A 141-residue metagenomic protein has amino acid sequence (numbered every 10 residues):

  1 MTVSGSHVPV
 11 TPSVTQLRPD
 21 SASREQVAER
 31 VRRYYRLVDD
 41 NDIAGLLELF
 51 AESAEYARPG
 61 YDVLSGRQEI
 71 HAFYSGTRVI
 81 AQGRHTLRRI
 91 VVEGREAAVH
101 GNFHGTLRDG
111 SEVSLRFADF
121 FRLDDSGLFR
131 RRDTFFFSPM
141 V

Functional and structural regions predicted by a protein language model:
T2-A22, Q26, A57, H71-V141: A beta-strand edge to alpha-helix "cap/lid" segment located at domain peripheries
S23-D39: Short, aromatic-enriched amphipathic alpha-helices that serve as compact interaction elements
R30, D40-S53: Short, well-ordered alpha-helical segments enriched in acidic and aromatic residues
R32-Y35, L47, S75: Non-transmembrane alpha-helical segments in soluble domains of secreted/periplasmic/extracellular proteins
V38-N41, D124: Residue-level signal for short amphipathic helical patches enriched in basic/charged and nearby hydrophobic residues
S53-E55, D62-V63: Short active-site-proximal "capping" loops at secondary-structure junctions
D62-A72: Short beta-edge strand/loop motif at the mouth of beta-sheet-based domains
